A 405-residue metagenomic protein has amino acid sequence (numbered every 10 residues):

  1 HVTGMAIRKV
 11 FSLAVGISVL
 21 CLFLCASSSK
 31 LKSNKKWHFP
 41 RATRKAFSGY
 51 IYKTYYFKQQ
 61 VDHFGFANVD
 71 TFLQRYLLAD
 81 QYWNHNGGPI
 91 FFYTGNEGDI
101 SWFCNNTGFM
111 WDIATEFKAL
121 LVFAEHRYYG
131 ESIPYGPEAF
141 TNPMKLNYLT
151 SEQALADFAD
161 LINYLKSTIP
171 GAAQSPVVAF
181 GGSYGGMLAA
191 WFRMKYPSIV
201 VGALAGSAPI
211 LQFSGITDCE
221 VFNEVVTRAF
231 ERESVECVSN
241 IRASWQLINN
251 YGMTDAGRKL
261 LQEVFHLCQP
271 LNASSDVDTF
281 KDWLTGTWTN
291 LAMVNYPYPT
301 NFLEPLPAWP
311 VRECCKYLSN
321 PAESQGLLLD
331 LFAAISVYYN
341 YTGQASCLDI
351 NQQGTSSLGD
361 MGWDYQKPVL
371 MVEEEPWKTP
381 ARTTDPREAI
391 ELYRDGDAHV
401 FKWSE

Functional and structural regions predicted by a protein language model:
A6-L120, E131: Catalytic-loop region of hydrolases
F91-Y93, L121-A124, V178-F180, G202-A205 (+2 more regions): Structural recognition of the beta-strand scaffold that forms the well-ordered cores of secreted hydrolase catalytic
G98, R127-G130, I210, V226: Alpha/beta-hydrolase active-site loop signature
Y128-M144: Glycine-rich "HGGG/HGxG" loop immediately N-terminal to the catalytic nucleophile of the alpha/beta-hydrolase
K145-T168: Alpha/beta-hydrolase active-site loop
G171-S183: Alpha/beta-hydrolase fold nucleophile elbow
L188-Y365, V369, E373: Alpha/beta-hydrolase
Q352-S404: Small-residue-rich helix-loop
